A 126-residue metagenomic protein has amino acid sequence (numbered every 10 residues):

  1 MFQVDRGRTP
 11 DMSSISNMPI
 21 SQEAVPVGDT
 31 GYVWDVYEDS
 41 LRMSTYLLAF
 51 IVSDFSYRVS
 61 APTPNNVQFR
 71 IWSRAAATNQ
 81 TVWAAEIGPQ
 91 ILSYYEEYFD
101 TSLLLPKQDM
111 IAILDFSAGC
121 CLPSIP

Functional and structural regions predicted by a protein language model:
M1-P126: Hydrophobic helix-coil surface modules that form long, contiguous segments used for peptide/substrate interaction
